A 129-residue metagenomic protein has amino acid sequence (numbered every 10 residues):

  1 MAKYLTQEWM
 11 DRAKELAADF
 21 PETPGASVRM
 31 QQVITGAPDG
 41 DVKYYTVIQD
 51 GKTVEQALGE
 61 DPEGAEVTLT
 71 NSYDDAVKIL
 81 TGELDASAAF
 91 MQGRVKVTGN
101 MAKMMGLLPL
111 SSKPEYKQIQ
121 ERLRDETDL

Functional and structural regions predicted by a protein language model:
M1-L129: Feature captures hydrophobic
